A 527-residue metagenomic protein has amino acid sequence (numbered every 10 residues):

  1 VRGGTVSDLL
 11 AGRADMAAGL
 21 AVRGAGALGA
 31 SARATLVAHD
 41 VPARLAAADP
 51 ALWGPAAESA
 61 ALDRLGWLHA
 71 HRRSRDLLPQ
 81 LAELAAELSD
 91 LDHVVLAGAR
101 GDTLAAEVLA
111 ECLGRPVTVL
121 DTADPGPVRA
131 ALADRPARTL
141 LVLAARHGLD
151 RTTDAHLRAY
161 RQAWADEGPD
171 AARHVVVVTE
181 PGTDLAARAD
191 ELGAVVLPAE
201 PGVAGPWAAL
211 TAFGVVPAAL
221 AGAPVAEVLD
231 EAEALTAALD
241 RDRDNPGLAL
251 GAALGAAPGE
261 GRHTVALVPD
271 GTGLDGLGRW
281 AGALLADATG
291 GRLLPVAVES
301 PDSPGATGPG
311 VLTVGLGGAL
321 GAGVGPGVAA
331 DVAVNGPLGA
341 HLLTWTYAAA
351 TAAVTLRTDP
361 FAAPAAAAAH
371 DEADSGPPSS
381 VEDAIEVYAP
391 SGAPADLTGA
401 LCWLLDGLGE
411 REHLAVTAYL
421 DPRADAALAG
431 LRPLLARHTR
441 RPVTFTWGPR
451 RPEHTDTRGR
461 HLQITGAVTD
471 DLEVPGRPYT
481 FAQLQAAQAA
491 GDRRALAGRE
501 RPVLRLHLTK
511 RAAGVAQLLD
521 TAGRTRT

Functional and structural regions predicted by a protein language model:
R2-G24, A57-L77, L84, P127 (+3 more regions): Acidic catalytic cores of enzymes that act on phosphate-bearing nucleotides/polynucleotides
L36-A57, A395, G399-L404: Polybasic, low-complexity association/targeting segments
A82-D240, G321-V328, V332: Glycine-rich phosphate-binding loops that contact phosphosugars or nucleotide phosphates
A105, A208-A212, A281, T344 (+1 more regions): Catalytic-loop motifs flanking and including active-site residues across diverse enzymes
L132-P136, D190-E191, L210-A219, A306-G310 (+3 more regions): Short, surface-exposed amphipathic charged segments that create phosphate/polyanion-binding patches used for binding
G407-R411, A415-V416, W447-P449, A487 (+1 more regions): C-terminal amphipathic alpha-helical interaction region
